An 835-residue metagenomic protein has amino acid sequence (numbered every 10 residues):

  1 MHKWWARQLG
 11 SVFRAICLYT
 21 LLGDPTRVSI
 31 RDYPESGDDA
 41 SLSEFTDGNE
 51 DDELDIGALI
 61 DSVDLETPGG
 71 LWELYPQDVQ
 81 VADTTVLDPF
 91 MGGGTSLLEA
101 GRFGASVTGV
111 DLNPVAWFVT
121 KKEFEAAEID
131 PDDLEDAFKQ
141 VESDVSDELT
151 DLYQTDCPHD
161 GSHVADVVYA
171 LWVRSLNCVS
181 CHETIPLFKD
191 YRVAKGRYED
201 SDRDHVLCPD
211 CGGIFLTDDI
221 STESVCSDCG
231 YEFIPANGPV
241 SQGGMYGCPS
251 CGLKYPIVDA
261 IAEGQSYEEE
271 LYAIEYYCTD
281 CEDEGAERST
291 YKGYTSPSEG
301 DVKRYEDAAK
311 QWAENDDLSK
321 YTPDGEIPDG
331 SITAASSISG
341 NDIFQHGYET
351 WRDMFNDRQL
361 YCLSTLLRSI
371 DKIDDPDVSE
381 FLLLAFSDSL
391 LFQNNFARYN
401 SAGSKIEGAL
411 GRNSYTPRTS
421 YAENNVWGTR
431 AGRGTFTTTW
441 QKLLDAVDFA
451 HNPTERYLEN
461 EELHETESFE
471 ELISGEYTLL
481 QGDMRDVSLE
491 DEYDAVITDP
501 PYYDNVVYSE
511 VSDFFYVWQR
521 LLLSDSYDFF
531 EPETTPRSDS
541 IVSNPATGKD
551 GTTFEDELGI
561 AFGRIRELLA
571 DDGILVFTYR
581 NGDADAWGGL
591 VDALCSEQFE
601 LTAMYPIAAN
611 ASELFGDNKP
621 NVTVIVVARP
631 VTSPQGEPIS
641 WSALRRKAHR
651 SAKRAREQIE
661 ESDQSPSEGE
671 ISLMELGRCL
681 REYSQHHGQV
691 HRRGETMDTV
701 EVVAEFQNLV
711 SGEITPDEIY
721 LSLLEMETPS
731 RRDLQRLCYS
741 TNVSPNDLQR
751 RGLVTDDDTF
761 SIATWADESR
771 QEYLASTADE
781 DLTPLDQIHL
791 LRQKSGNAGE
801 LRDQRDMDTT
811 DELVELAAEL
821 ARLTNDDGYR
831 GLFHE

Functional and structural regions predicted by a protein language model:
M1-L87, G101-E492, N505-T547, A561 (+6 more regions): Nucleic-acid modification enzymes, centered on SAM-dependent nucleic-acid methyltransferases
L87-G94: Class I SAM-dependent methyltransferase "Motif I" SAM/SAH-binding loop
P89, V110, T498-P500: Conserved beta-strand/loop positions that form the S-adenosyl-L-methionine
G94-T95, V506: Conserved SAM/SAH-binding loop-helix junction of Class I S-adenosyl-L-methionine-dependent methyltransferases
L521-D525, R564, L569-L575: Short glycine-dipeptide loop
E555-D571, S596-E597: A short glycine-rich, Lys/Arg-flanked "PGG" loop and its adjoining helix->strand segment in the class I
A586-S596: Conserved helicase motor "Helicase C" RecA-like lobe of SF1/SF2 P-loop NTPases
